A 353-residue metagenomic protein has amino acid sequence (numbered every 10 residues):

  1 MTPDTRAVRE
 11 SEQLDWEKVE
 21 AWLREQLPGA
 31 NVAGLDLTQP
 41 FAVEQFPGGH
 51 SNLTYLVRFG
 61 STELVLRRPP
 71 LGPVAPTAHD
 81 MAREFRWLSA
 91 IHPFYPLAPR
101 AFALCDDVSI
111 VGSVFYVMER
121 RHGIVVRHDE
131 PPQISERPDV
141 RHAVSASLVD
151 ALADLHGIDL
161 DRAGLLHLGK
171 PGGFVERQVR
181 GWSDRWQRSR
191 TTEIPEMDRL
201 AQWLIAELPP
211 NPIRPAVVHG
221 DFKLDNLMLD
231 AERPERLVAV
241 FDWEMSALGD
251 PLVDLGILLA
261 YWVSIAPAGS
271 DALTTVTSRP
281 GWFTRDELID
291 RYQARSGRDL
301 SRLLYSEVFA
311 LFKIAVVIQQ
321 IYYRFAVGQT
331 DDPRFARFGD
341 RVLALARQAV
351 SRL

Functional and structural regions predicted by a protein language model:
M1-D36: Juxta-kinase regulatory segment immediately upstream of eukaryotic protein kinase catalytic domains
P40-R199, W203, E207-V217, E232-E235: ATP-binding pocket architecture of kinase catalytic cores
G169-K170, R298-A310: All-alpha amphipathic helical-bundle segments outside canonical DNA-binding/catalytic cores that form hydrophobic
V217-H219, L224: Catalytic-loop of the protein kinase fold
L227-L229: Hydrophobic residue at the +6 position relative to the catalytic HRD Asp in the kinase catalytic loop
F241-S246: Activation of the activation-loop gatekeeper triad in protein kinase-fold domains
V253-S296, A310-V327: Active-site activation/catalytic loop segments of kinase-like enzymes and analogous catalytic loops in related
R298-R302, V316-L353: Helical subdomain adjoining the active site within ATP-dependent kinase catalytic cores
